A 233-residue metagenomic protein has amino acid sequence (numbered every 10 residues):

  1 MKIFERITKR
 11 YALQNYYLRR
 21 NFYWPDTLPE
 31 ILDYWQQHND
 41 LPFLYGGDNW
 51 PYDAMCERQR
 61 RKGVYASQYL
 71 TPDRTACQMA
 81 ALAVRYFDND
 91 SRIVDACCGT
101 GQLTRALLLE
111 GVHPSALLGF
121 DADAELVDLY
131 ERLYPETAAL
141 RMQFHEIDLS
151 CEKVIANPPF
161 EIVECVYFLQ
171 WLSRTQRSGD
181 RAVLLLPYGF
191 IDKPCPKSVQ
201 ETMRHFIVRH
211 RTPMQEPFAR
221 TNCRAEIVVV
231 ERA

Functional and structural regions predicted by a protein language model:
K2-A233: Class I S-adenosyl-L-methionine-dependent methyltransferase catalytic core
